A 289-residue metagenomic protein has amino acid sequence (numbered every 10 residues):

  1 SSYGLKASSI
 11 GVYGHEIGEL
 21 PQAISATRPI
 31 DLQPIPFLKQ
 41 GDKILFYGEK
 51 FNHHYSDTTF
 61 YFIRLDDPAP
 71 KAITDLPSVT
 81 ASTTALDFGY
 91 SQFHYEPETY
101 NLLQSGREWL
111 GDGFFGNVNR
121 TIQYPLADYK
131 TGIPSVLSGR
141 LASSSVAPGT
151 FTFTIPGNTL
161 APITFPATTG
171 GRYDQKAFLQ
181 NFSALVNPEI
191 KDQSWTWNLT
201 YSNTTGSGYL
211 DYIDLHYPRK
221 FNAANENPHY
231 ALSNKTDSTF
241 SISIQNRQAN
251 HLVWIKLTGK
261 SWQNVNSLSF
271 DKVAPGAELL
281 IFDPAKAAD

Functional and structural regions predicted by a protein language model:
S1-R107, G111-G116, V136-R140, P148-D289: Alpha-mannosidase-like glycoside hydrolase catalytic domains involved in N-glycan trimming, generalizing to other
N117-T121: Repeat-based blade/solenoid architectures
